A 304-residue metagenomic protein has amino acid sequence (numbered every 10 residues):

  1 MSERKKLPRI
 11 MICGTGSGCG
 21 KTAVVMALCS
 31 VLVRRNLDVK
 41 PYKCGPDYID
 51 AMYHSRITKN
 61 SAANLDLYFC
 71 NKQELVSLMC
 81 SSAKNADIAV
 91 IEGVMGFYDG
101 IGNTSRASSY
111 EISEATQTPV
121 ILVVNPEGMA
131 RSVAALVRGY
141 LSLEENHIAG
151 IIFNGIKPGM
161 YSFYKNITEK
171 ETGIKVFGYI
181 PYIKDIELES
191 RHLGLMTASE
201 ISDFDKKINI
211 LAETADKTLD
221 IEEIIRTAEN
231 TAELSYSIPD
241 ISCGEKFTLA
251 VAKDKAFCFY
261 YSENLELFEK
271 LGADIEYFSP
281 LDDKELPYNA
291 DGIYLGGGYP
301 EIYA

Functional and structural regions predicted by a protein language model:
S2-T116, V124-H147, I156-S162: ATP-dependent carboxylate-amine ligase catalytic core
K5-P8, S242-T248: A short, charged/proline- and glycine-enriched loop that marks the coil->beta-strand transition at the N-terminal
M11, I152, L249-A250: Short, well-ordered beta-strand segments
L28, L32-V33, T168, F268-G272: Hydrophobic alpha-helical packing residues
K43-C44, I174-K184, D274-L281: Beta-strand->loop->alpha-helix junctions that form or flank phosphate-binding loops in nucleotide-handling enzymes
A130-D240: Internal gly/pro-rich beta-alpha loop/helix module that stabilizes soluble enzyme cofactors or their anionic handles
F247-E269: Short, charged N-terminal beta->alpha structural module
E266-A304: Flexible gly/pro-rich beta->alpha loop and the following alpha-helix that scaffold active-site loops
